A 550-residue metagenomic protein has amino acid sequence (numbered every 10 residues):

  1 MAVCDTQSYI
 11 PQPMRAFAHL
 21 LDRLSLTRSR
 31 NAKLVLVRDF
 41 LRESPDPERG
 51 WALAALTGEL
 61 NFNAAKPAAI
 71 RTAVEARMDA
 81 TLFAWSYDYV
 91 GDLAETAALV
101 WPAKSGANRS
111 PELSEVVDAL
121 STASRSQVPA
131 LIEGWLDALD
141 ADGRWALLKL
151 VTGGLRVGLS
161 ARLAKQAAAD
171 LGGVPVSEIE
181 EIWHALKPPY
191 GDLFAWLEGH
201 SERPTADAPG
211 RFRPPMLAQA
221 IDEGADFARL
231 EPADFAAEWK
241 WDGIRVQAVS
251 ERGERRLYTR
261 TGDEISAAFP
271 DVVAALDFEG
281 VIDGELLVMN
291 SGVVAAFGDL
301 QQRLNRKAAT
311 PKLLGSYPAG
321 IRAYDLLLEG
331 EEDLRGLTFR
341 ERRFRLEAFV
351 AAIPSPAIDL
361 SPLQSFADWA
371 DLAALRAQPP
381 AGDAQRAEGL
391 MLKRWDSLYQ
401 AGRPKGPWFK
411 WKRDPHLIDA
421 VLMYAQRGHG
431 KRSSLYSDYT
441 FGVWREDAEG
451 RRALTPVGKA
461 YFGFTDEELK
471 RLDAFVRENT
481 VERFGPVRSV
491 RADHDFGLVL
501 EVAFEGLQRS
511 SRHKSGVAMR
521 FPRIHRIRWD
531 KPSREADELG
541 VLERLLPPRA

Functional and structural regions predicted by a protein language model:
Y9-L326, G330-S365, G442, E446-P456 (+4 more regions): N-terminal nucleic-acid-engaging modules of covalent nucleotidyltransferase systems
R49-G50, A387-G389, G497-V502: Short amphipathic alpha-helical interface segments
A55, G284-E285, L392-R394, L500-A503: Acidic beta-strand-to-loop metal/phosphate-binding motif
P215-T261, A351-E482, A503, L507-D530 (+1 more regions): Nucleic-acid 5′ end/cap handling module spanning
I282, A319, G497-L498, P522: Short glycine-/polar-rich loops that comprise or flank the Walker A/P-loop and associated switch/sensor motifs
L286-D299, L469-F504: Surface-exposed, charged, gly/pro-rich loop-and-adjacent secondary-structure segments at domain edges
